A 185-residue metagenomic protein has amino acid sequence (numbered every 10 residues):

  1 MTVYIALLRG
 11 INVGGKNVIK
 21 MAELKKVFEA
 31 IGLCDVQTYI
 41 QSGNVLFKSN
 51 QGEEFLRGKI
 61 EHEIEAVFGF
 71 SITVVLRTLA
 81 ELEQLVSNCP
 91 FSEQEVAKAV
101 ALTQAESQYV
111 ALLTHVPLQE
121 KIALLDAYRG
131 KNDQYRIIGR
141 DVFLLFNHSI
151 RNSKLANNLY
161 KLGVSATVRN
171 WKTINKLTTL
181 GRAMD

Functional and structural regions predicted by a protein language model:
T2-S42, L46-D185: Surface-exposed, charge/polar-rich loops and edge strands
